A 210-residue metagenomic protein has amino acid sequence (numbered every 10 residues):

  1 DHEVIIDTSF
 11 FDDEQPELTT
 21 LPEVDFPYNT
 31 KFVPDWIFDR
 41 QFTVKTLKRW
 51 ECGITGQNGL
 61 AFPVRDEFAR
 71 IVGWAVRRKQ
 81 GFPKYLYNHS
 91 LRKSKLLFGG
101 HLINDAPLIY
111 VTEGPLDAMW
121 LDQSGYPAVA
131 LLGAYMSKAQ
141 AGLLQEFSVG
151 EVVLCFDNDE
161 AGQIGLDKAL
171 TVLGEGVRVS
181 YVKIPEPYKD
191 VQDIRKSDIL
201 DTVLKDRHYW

Functional and structural regions predicted by a protein language model:
D1-F68, I103-N104, R207-W210: TOPRIM metal-binding catalytic domain and adjacent DNA-binding surface shared by DnaG-type primases
G56-S148, L166: Phosphate-handling DNA/RNA-contact segment within nucleic-acid enzymes
V111, G150-A161, K183: Acidic beta-strand-to-loop metal/phosphate-binding motif
V129-A134, V177-Y188: RNase H-like polynucleotidyl transferase catalytic core
M136-K138, E160-Q163, P187-K189: Short gly/pro/ser/thr-enriched loop/turn and capping motifs at secondary-structure boundaries
Q145, D157, T171: Conserved catalytic core of nucleotide polymerization and phosphodiester-bond processing enzymes
I164-E175: Short, aromatic/basic amphipathic alpha-helical patches
Y181-W210: Metal-dependent DNA phosphodiester-chemistry modules and their immediately adjacent helices/loops in DNA-processing
